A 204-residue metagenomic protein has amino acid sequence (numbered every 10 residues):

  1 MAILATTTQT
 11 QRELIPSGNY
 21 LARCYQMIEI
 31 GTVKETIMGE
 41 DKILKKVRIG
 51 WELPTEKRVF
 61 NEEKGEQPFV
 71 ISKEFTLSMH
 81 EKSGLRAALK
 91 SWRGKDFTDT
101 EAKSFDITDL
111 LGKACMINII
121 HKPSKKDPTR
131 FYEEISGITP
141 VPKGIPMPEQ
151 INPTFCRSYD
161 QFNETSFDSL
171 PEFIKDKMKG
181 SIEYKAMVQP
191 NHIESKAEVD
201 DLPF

Functional and structural regions predicted by a protein language model:
M1-F204: Short beta-rich binding modules
